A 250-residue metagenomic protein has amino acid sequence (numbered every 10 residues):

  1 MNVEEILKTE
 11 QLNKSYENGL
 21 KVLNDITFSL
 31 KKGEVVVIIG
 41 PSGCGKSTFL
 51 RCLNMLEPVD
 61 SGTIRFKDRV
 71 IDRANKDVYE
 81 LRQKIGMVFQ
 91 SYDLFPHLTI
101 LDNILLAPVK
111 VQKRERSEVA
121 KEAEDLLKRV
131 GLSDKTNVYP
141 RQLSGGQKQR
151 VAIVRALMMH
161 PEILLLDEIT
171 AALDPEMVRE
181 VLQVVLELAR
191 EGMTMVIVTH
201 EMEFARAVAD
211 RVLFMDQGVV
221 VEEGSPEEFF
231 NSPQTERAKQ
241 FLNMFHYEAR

Functional and structural regions predicted by a protein language model:
M1-E4, R250: Short, Lys/Arg-enriched, disordered terminal segments
V3-P226: ABC family nucleotide-binding domain
E227-R250: C-terminal boundary and immediately downstream tail of ABC-type ATPase nucleotide-binding domains
